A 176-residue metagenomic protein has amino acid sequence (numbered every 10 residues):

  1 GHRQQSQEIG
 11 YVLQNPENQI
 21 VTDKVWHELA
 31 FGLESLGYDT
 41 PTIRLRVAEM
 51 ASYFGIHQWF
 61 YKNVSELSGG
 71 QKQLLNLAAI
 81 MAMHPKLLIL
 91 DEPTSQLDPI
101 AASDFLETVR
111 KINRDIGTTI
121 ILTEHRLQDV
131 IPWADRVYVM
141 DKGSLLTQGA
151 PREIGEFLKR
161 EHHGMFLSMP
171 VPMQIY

Functional and structural regions predicted by a protein language model:
P41-W59: Conserved ABC ATPase "signature" region
N63-L67: Conserved ABC ATPase signature
H84: Conserved catalytic motifs of ABC-family nucleotide-binding domains
L88-D91: Catalytic Walker B motif of ABC-type/P-loop ATPase nucleotide-binding domains
P99-A101: Helix N-cap at the start of a conserved alpha-helix in ABC-type nucleotide-binding domains
E124-H125: H-loop/switch region of ABC-family ATPase nucleotide-binding domains
S144-P172: Conserved beta-strand-loop-alpha-helix hinge in the C-terminal portion of ABC ATPase nucleotide-binding domains
